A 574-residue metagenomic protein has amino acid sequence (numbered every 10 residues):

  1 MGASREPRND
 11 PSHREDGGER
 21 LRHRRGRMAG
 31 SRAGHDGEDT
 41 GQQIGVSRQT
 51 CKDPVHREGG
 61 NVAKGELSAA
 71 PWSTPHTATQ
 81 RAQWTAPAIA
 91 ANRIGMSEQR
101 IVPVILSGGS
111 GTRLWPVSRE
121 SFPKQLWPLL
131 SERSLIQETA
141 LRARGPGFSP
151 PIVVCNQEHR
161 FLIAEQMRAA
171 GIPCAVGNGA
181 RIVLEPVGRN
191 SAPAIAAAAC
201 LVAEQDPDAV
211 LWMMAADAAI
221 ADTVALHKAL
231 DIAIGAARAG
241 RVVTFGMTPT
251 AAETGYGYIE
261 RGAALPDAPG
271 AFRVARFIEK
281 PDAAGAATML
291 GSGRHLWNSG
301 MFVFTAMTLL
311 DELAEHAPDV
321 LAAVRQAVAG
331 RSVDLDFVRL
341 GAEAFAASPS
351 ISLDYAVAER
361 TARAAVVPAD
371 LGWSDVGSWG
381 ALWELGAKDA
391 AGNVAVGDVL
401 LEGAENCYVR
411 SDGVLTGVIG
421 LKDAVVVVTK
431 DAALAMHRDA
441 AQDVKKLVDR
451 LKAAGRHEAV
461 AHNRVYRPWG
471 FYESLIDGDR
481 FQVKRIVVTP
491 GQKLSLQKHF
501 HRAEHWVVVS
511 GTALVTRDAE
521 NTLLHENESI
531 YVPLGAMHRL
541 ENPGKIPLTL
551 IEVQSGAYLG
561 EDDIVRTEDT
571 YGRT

Functional and structural regions predicted by a protein language model:
M1, M28, I44-V46, V55 (+3 more regions): Short hydrophobic transmembrane-like helices used for membrane targeting/insertion
A3-E15, A29-A33, E38-T40, S47-T50 (+2 more regions): Short linear motifs in low-complexity or flexible loops
K52, A63-H76, A82-T85, N92-R93: Short, positively charged and aromatic/hydrophobic N-terminal segments
T77, I89-R100, T308-V507, T512-I530 (+4 more regions): Left-handed beta-helix
W84, I89-I105, R113-P123, P128-A215 (+3 more regions): Conserved N-terminal catalytic core of the sugar/cofactor nucleotidyltransferase
L106, M214, V508, V553: Catalytic metal- and UDP-sugar-binding loop of GT-A-like glycosyltransferases, i.e., residues flanking the conserved
L211, A275, R294, M301-F302 (+3 more regions): A residue-level structural signature of the nucleotidyltransferase/glycosyltransferase Rossmann-like core
D222-S348, A365: Conserved core of the sugar-phosphate nucleotidyltransferase
